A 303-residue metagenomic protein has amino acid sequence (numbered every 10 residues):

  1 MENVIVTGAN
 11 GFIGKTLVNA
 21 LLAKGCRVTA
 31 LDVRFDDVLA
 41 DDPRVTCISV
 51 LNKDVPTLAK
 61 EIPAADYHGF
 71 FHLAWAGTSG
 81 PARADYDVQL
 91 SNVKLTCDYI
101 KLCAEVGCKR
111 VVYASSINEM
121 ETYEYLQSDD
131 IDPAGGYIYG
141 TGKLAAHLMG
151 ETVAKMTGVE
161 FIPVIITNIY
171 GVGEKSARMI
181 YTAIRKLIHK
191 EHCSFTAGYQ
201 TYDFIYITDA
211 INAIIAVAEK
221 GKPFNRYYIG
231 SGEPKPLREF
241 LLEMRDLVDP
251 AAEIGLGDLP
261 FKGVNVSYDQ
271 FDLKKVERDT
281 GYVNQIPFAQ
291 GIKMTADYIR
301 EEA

Functional and structural regions predicted by a protein language model:
V4-K24: N-terminal Rossmann NAD(P)H-binding glycine-rich loop of SDR-like oxidoreductase domains
N52-S91: NAD(P)H-binding glycine-rich loop region in Rossmannoid oxidoreductase-like domains and their noncatalytic homologs
F70-H72, C97-I138: Conserved Rossmann-fold NAD(P)-dependent oxidoreductase catalytic core, especially the SDR/UDP-sugar
A82, D132, F161-I169, A183-I205 (+1 more regions): A conserved pocket-lining segment of Rossmann-fold NAD(P)-dependent short-chain dehydrogenase/reductase
Q89-T96, V112, G142-K143: Short alpha-helix in the Rossmann-fold core of NAD(P)-dependent oxidoreductases
M120-E121, Y137-I138, I162-M179: Flexible, glycine-rich beta-alpha linker
G136-I162, I188: Active-site Tyr-X1-5-Lys
E191, F195-A303: C-terminal substrate-binding subdomain of Rossmann-fold SDR/epimerase-dehydratase oxidoreductases
